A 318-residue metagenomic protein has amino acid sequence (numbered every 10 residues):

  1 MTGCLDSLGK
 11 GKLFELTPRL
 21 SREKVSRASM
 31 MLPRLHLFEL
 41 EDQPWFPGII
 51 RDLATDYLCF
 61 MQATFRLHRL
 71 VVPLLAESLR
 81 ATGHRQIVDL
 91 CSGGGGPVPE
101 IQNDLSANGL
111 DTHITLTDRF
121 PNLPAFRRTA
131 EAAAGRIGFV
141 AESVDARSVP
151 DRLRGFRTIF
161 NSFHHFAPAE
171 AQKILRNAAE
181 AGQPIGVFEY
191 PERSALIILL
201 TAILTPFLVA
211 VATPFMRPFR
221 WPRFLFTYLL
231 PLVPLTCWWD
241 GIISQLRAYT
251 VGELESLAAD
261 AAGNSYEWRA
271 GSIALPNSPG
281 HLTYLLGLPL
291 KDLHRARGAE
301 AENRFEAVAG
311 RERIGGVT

Functional and structural regions predicted by a protein language model:
V25-H84: Class I SAM-dependent methyltransferase Rossmann-like catalytic core, especially the SAM/SAH-binding loop
L32-F38, W239-T318: Conserved Class I S-adenosyl-L-methionine
Q86-P150: Class I SAM-dependent methyltransferase SAM/SAH-binding core
R157-I159: A conserved beta-strand element that flanks and buttresses the S-adenosyl-L-methionine
F166-A181: A short, conserved alpha-helix within the catalytic core of class I
G182-R193: Conserved beta-strand signature within the Rossmann-like core of class I S-adenosyl-L-methionine
I198-A258, R269-A270: C-terminal alpha-helical "lid/dimerization" subdomain adjacent to the S-adenosyl-L-methionine
